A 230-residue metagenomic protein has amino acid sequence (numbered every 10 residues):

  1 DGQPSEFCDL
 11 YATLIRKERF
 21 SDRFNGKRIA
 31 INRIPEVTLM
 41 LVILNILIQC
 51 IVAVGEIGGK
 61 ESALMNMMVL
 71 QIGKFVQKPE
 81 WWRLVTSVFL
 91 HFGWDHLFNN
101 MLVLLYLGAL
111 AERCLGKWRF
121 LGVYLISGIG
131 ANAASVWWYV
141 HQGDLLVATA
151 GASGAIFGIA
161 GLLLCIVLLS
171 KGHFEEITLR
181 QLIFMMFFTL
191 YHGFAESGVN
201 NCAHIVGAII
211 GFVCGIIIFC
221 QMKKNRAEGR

Functional and structural regions predicted by a protein language model:
G2-Q3, D9-R230: A detector for small-residue-rich transmembrane helices and their helix-helix packing motifs
